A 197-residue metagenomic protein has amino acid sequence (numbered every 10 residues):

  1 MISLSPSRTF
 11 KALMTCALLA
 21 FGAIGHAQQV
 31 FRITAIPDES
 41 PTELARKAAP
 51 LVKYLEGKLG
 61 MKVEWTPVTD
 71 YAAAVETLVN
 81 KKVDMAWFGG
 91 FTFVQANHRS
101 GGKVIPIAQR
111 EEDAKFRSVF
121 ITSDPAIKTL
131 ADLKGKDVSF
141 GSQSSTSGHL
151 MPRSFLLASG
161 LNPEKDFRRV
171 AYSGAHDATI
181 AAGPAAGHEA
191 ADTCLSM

Functional and structural regions predicted by a protein language model:
I2-M14: Bacterial N-terminal signal peptides that target proteins for export
V30-A48, S145-S147: Extracytoplasmic "Venus flytrap"
I36-D38, R117-I127: A bilobed periplasmic-binding-protein/Venus flytrap-type ligand-binding module shared by bacterial periplasmic
P41-E64: Short, polar/charged alpha-helical segment
E56-P67, K82, S159-Y172: A local structural motif
A72-A86, R99-S100, A131-K134, A175-D192 (+1 more regions): Short helices/loops that flank or line small-molecule/ion binding pockets
A96-A108: Ligand-binding "clamshell"
A126, K136-M197: Pocket-lining segment of extracytoplasmic ligand-binding domains
